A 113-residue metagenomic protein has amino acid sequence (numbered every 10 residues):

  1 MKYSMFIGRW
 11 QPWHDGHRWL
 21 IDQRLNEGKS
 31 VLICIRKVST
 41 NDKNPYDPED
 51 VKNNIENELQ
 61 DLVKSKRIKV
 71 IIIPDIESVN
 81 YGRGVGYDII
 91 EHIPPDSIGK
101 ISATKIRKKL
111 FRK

Functional and structural regions predicted by a protein language model:
M1-K113: Nucleotidyltransferase catalytic core that binds NTPs
